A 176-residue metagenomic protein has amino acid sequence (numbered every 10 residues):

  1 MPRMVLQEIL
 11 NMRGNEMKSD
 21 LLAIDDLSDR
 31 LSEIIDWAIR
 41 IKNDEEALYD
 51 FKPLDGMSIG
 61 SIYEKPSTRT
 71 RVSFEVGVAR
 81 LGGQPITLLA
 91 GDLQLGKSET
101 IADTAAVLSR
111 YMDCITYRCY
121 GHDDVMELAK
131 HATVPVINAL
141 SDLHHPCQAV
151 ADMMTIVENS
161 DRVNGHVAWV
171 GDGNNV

Functional and structural regions predicted by a protein language model:
M1-N15: N-terminal amphipathic/basic-hydrophobic helices that include classical n-h-c signal peptides and signal-anchor
R13-D36, R118-P146: Helix-enriched interaction subdomains in cytosolic or periplasmic regions, typified by TIR/SEFIR signaling/NADase cores
G14-V72, V76: Positively charged, low-complexity intrinsically disordered leader regions
R40, C114, L140-T155: A glycine-rich, Thr/Ser-enriched phosphate-binding loop motif common to dinucleotide/cofactor-binding enzymes
S58, Y63-Y111: Active-site cofactor/substrate anionic-group-binding motifs, chiefly glycine- and Lys/Arg-rich phosphate-binding loops
E64-G77, N159-V176: Glycine-rich phosphate/diphosphate-binding loop of Rossmann-like nucleotide-binding domains
P85-T87, I115, V136: Hydrophobic beta-strand scaffold residues
